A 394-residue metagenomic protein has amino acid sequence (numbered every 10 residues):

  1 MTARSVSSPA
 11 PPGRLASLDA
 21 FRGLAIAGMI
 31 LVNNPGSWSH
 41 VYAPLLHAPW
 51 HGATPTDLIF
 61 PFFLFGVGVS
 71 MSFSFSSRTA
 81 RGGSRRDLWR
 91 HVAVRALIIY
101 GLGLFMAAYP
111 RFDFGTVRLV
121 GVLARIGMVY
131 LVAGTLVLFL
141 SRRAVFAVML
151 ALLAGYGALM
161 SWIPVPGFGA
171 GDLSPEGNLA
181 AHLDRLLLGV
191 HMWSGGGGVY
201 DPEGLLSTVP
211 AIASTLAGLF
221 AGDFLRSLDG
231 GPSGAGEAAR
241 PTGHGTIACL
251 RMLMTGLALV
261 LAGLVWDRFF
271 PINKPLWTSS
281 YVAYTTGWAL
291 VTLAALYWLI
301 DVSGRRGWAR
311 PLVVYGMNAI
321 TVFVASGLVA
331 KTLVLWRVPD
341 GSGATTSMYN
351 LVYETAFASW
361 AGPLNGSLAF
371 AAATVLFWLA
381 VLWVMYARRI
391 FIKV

Functional and structural regions predicted by a protein language model:
M1-V394: Alpha-helical transmembrane segments and their immediate juxtamembrane cytosolic regions
